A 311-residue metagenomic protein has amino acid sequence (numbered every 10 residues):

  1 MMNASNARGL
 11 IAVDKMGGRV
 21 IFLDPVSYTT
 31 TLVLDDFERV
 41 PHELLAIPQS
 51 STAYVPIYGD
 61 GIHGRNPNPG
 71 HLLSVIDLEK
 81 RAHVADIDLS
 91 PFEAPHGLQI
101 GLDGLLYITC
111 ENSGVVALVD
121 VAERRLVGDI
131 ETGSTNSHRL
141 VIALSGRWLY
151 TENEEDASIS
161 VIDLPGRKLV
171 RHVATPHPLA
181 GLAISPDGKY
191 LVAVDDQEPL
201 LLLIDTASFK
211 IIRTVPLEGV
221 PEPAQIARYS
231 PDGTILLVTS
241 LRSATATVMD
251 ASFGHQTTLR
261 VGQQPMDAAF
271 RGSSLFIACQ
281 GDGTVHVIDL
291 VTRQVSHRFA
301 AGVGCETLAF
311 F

Functional and structural regions predicted by a protein language model:
M1-F311: Predominantly soluble domains enriched in secretory-pathway, periplasmic, or organellar proteins
